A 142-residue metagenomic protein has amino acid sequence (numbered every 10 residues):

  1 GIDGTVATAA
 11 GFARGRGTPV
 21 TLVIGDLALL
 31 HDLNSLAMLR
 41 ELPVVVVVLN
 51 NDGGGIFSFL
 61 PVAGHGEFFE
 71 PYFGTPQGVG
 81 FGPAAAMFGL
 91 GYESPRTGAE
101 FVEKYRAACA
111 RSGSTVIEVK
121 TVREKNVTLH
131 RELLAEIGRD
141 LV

Functional and structural regions predicted by a protein language model:
G1-V142: Thiamine diphosphate
